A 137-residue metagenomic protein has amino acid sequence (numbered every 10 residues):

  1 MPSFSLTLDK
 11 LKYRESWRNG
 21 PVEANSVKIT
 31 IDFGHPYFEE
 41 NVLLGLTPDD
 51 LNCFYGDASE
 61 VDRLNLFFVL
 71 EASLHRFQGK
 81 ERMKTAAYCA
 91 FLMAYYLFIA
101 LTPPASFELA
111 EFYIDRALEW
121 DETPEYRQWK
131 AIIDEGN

Functional and structural regions predicted by a protein language model:
S5-Y13, R18-N19, E23: Short, positively charged and aromatic/hydrophobic N-terminal segments
W17, V22-I31, R63-L66, H75 (+1 more regions): Inter-domain helical "communication" segments and dimerization helices that couple sensory or membrane-embedded modules
I31-V61, M83-I99, P124-G136: Amphipathic alpha-helical repeat scaffolds of TPR domains
A58-A72, P103-L109: Helix-turn-helix repeat elements of alpha-solenoid scaffolds
E71-A86, L118-R127: Flexible helix-coil transition and linker loops at the boundaries of alpha-helical arrays
K80, A100-P104: Short gly/ser-rich anion-binding loops that grip negatively charged ligand groups
F107-E122: TPR/TPR-like (Sel1-like) alpha-helical repeat modules
